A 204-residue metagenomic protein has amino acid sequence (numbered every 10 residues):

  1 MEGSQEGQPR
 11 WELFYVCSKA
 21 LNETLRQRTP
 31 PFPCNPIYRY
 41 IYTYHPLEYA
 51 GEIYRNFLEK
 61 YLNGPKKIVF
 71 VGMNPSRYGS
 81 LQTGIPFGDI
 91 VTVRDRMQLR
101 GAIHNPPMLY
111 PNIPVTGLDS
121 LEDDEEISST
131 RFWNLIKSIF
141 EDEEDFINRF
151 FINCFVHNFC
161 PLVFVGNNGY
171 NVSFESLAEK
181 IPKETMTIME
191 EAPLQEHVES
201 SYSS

Functional and structural regions predicted by a protein language model:
M1-S4: Charge-rich, low-complexity intrinsically disordered and helical linker regions
E6-S200: A polyanion-binding, active-site-adjacent surface
Y202-S204: Charge-rich, low-complexity intrinsically disordered segments
